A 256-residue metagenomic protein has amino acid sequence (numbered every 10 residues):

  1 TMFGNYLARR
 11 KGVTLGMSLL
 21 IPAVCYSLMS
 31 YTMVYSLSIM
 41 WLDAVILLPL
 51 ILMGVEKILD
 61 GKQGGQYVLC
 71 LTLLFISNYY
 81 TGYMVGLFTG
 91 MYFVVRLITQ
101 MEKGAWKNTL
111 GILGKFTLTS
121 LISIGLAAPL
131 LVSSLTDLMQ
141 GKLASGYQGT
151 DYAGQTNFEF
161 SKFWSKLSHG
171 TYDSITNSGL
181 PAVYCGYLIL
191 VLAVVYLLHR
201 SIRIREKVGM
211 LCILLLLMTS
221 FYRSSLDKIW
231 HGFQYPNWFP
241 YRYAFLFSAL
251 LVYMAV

Functional and structural regions predicted by a protein language model:
T1-L7, K11, L15-T99, K115-L135 (+1 more regions): Membrane-embedded helix bundles of polyisoprenyl
T1-T32, I189-Y222: Carboxylate/His-rich catalytic cores and anion/metal-binding grooves
L7-A8, G54-D60, F93-G104, A193-I204 (+2 more regions): Structural signal for the C-terminal ends of transmembrane alpha-helices and the immediately following loop
R10-T14, S38, I76, N108 (+4 more regions): Juxtamembrane loop-transmembrane helix junctions in multi-pass integral membrane proteins, especially the extracellular
G16, L20, G64-G65, M101-T109 (+2 more regions): Juxtamembrane loop-helix boundary motifs flanking transmembrane segments in multi-pass membrane proteins
V24, G86-G90, V94, I124 (+5 more regions): Hydrophobic alpha-helical transmembrane segments of multipass integral membrane proteins
T32-D43, P181, L215-V256: Membrane-helix boundary/interfacial segments in multi-pass membrane proteins
G111-H199, I204, G209, L216 (+2 more regions): Periplasmic/ER-lumenal interhelical loops and adjacent helix-loop junctions in multi-pass membrane proteins
